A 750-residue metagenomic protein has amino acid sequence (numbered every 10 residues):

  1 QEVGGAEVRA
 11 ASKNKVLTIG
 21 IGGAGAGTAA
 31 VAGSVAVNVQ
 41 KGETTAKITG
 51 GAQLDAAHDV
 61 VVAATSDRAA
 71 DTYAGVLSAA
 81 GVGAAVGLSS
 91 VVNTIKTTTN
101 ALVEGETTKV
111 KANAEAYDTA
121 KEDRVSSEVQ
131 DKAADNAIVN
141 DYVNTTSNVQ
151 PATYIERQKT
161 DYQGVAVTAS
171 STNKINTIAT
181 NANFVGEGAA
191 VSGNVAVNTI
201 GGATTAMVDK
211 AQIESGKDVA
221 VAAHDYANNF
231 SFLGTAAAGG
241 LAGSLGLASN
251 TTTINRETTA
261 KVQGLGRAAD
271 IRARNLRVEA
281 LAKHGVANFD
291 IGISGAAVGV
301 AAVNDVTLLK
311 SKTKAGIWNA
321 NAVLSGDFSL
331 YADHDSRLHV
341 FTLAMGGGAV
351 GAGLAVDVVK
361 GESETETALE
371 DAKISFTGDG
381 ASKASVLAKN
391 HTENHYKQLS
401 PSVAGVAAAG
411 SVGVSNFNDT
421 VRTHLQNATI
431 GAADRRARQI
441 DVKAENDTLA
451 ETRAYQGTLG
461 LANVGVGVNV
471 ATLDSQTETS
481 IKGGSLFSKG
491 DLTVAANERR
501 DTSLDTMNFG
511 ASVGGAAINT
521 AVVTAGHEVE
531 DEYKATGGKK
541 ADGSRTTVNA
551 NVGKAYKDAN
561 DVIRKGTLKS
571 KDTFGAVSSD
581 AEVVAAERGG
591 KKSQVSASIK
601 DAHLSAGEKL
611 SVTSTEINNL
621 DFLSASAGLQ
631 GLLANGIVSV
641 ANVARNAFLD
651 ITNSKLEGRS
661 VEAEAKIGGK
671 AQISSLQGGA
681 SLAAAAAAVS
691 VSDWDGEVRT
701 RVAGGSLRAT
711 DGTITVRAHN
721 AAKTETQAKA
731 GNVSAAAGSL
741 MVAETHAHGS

Functional and structural regions predicted by a protein language model:
Q1-S750: Low-complexity, glycine- and small/polar-enriched segments
